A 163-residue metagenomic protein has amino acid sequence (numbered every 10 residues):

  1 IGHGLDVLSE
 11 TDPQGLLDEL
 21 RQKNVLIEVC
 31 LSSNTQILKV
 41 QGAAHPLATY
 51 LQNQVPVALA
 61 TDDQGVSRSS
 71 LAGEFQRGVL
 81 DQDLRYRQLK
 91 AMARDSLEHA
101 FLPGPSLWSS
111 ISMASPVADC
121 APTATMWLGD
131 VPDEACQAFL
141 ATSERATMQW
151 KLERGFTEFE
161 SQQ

Functional and structural regions predicted by a protein language model:
I1, I27, Y50, D62 (+1 more regions): Hydrophobic, well-ordered secondary-structure elements that form the walls of internal hydrophobic environments
I1-L38: Active-site core of metal-dependent hydrolases
G4-L5, T61, Q82: Short beta->alpha connector loops at strand-helix junctions that form conserved, small/polar/Pro-enriched
S9-D18, I37-A48, S67-V79: Histidine/acidic-residue-rich catalytic or RNA/ligand-binding cores of hydrolases and nuclease-related proteins
R21, L51-Q52: Anion (oxyanion) recognition and catalysis
N53-A72: Short acidic/histidine-rich active-site segments
A72-G73, D83-Q163: Mid-to-C-terminal alpha-helical segments outside catalytic/metal-binding sites
